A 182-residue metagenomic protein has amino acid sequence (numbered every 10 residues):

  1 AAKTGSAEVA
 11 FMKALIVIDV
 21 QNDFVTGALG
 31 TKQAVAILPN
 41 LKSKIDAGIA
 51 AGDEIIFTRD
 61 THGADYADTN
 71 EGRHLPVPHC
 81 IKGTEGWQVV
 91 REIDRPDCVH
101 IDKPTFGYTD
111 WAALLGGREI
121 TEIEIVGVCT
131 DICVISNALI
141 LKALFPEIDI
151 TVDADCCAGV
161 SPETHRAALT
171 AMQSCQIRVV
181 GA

Functional and structural regions predicted by a protein language model:
E8-H100, T121, E147, T151 (+2 more regions): Active-site acidic carboxylates
D60, F106, D155-C157: Active-site beta-loop-alpha junctions enriched in small/polar residues
G63, I101, R118-A143: Catalytic cysteine-centered active loop of the rhodanese-like fold, especially the PTP/DSP P-loop
I101-W111: Active-site catalytic loop in hydrolytic enzyme cores
W111-E119: Short amphipathic alpha-helix with an adjacent loop that forms part of the alpha/beta core around
V126, T151-D155: Short beta-strands and strand-loop turn motifs
I132, C157-V160: Short gly/pro/ser/thr-enriched loop/turn and capping motifs at secondary-structure boundaries
